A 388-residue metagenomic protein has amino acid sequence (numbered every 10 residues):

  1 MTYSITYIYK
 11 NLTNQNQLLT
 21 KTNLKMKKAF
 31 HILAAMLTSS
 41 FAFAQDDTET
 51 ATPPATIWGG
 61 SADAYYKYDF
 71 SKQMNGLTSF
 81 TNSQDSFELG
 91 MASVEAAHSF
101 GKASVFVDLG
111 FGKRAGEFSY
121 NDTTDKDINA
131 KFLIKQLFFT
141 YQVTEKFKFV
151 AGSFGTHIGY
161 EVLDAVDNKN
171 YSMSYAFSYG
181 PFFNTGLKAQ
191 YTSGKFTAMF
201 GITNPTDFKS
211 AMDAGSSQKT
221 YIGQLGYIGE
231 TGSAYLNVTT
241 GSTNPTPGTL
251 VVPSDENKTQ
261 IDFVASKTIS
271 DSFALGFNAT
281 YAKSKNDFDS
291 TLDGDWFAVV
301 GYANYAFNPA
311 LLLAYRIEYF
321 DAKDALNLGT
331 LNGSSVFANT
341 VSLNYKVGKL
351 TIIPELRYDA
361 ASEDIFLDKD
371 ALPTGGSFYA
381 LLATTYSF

Functional and structural regions predicted by a protein language model:
M1-A51: Cleavable N-terminal export/targeting peptides
D47-A62: Short N-terminal segments immediately surrounding and downstream of signal-peptide cleavage
T48, Y65-E88, A115-Q136, K146-G226 (+1 more regions): Surface-exposed coil loops of outer-membrane beta-barrel proteins
P53, S99-A103, T144-K146, S193-F196 (+4 more regions): Outer-membrane beta-barrel channels and translocator barrels
G59-S61, F106-G112, V150-G152, G201 (+3 more regions): Outer-envelope exported proteins of Gram-negative bacteria
G60, A64, L89, V94-H98 (+10 more regions): Residues on the lipid-exposed face of transmembrane beta-strands in outer-membrane beta-barrel proteins
T78-Q84, A115-F118, T123-A130, E230-F388: Outer-membrane beta-barrel pore domains
N82-R114, L311: Glycine- and aromatic-enriched membrane insertion/assembly motifs of diderm outer-membrane and organelle channel
